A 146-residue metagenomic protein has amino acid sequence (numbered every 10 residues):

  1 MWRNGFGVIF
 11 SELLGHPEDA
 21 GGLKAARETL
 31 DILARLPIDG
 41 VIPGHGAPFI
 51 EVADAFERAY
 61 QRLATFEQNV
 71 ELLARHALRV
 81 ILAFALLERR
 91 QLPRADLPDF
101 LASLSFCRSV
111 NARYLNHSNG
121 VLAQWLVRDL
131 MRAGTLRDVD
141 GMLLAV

Functional and structural regions predicted by a protein language model:
M1-Q68: Metallo-beta-lactamase
L73-V146: C-terminal regulatory/interaction regions
